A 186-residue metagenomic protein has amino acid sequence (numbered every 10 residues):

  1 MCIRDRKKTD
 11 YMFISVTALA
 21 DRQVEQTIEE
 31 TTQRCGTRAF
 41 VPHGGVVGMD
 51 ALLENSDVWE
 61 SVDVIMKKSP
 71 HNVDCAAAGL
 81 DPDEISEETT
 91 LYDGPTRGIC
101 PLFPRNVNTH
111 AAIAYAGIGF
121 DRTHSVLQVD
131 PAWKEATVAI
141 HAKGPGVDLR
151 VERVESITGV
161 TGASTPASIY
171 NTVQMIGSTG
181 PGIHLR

Functional and structural regions predicted by a protein language model:
M1-I3: Short, small-residue-biased leader/transition segments that mark boundaries at the very start of proteins
D5-K7: Acidic (Asp/Glu)-rich catalytic clusters
Y11-M12: A short hydrophobic/small-residue beta-strand
S15-V16, T165: Short glycine-/small-residue-rich Rossmann-like dinucleotide-binding loops
V16-R38: Rossmann-fold NAD(P)-binding glycine/threonine-rich loop
T37-F40, G45-R186: Active-site-lining helix/loop region of Rossmann-like oxidoreductase modules
